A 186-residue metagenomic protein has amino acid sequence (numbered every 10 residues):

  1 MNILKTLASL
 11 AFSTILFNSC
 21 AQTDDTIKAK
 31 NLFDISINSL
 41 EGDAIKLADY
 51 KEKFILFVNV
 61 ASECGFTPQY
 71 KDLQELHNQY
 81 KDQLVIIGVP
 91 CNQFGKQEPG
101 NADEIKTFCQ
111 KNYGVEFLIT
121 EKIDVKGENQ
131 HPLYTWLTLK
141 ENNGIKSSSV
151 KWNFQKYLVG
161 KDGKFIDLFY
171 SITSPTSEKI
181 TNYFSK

Functional and structural regions predicted by a protein language model:
M1-T26: Bacterial Sec-dependent N-terminal signal peptides
Q22-A48, P132: N-terminal "domain-start" segment that seeds a small globular fold
S39, N59-E63: Amphipathic alpha-helical repeat scaffolds
K53-F54, E63, T67-C91, Q110-Y113: Conserved helix-turn-beta segment immediately C-terminal to the redox Cys motif in thioredoxin-like folds
Q83-G100, E116-G127: Thiol-based oxidoreductase modules, predominantly thioredoxin-like and allied folds used for disulfide exchange
D103-W152: Short, internal strand/loop/helix patches that form the active-site neighborhood or redox-interaction surface
T135, K140-K186: Thiol-/selenol-based redox modules, centered on thioredoxin-like and closely related oxidoreductase domains
